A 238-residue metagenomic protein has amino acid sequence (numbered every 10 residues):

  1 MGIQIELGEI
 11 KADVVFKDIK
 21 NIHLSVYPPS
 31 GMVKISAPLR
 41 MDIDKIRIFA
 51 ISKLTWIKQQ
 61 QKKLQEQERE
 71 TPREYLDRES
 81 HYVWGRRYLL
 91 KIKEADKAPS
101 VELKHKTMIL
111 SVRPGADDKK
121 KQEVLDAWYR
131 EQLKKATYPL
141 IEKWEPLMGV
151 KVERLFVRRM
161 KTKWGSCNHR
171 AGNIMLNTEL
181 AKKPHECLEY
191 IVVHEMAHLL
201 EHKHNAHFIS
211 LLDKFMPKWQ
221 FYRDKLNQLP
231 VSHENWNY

Functional and structural regions predicted by a protein language model:
M1-Y190, L199-Y238: Active-site-proximal or metal-binding-adjacent scaffold patches in catalytic folds
E195: Walker B catalytic acidic pair
